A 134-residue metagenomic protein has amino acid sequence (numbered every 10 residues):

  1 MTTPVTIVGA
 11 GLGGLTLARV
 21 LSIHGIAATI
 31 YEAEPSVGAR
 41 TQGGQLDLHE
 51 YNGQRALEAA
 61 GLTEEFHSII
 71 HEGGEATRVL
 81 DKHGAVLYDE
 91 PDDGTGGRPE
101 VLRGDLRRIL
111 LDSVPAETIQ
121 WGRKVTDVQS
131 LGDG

Functional and structural regions predicted by a protein language model:
M1-G13: Beta1/beta-strand and adjacent pyrophosphate-binding region of the FAD-binding site in flavoprotein oxidoreductases
T2-V5, V20-S22, D47-G134: Conserved N-terminal helical subregion
G13, E34, T126: Adenine-nucleotide cofactor-binding loop residues
G13, G38-Q42, G94-T95: Residue-level detector of alpha-helix boundaries and kinks
S22-G43: Glycine-rich FAD pyrophosphate-binding loop
